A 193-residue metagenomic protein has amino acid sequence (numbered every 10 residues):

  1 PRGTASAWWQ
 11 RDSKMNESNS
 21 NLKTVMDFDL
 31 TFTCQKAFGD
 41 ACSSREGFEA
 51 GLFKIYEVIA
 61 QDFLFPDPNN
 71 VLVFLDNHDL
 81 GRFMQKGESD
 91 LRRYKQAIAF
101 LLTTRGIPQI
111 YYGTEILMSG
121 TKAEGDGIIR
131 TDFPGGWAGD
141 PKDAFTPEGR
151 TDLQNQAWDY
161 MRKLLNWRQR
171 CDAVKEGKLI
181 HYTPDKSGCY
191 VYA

Functional and structural regions predicted by a protein language model:
P1-F65, S89-L91, F100, L117-K163 (+1 more regions): Active-site-proximal helices and loops of the catalytic beta/alpha 8
D67-P68, T103-G106, K186: Short, well-ordered loop/turn elements at secondary-structure boundaries
P68-S89: Active-site clefts of carbohydrate-active enzymes
L72-F74, F100-T103, P108-Y112, M118 (+2 more regions): Structural recognition of the beta-strand scaffold that forms the well-ordered cores of secreted hydrolase catalytic
D79-G81, I116-M118, A138-D140, H181 (+1 more regions): Short, solvent-exposed loop/turn segments at secondary-structure junctions
S89-Y94, P184: Short, glycine/acidic-rich beta->alpha junctions
I107-T114, C171-L179: Acidic/polar loop patches that form or flank catalytic/metal-binding clefts of enzymes that bind anionic ligands
N166, H181-A193: Carbohydrate-binding surface patches
